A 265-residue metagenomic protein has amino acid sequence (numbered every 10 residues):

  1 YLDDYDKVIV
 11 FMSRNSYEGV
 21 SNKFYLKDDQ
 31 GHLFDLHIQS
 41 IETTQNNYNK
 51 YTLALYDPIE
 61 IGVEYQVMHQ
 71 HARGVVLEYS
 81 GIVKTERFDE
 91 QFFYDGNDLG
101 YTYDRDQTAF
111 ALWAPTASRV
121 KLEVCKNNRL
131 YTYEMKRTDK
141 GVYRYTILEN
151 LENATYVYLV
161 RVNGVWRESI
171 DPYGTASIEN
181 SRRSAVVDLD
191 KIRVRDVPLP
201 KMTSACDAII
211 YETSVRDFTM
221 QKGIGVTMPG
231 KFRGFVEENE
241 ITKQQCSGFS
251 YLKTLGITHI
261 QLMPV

Functional and structural regions predicted by a protein language model:
L2-I9, Q45-N49: Residue-level recognition of beta-strand termini and adjacent short loop/turns
D6-V10, D106-F110: Structural beta-strand segments of beta-rich domains
R14, W113-T116, K126, E149 (+1 more regions): Non-cytosolic beta-sheet module surface loops
N15-H37, S118-L130: Short, surface-exposed alpha-helix to beta-strand junction/turn motifs within ectodomains of secreted and cell-envelope
T44-Q107, L130, T138-E240: The feature marks proteins involved in alpha-glucan
A109-A111, R119, A208-I209, T258-Q261: Beta-sheet entry/capping signal
C246-V265: Catalytic domains of carbohydrate-active enzymes, especially glycoside hydrolases
